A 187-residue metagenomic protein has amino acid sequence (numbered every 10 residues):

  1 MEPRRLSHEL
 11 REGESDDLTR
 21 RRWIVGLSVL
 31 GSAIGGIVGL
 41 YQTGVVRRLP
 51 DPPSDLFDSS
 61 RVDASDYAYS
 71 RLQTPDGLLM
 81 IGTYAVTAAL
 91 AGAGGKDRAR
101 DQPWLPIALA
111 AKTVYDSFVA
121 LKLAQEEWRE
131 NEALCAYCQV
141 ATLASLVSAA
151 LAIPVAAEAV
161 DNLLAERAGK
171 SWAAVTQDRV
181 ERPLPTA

Functional and structural regions predicted by a protein language model:
M1-A187: Short amphipathic, positively biased membrane-proximal segments that drive organelle/inner-membrane targeting
